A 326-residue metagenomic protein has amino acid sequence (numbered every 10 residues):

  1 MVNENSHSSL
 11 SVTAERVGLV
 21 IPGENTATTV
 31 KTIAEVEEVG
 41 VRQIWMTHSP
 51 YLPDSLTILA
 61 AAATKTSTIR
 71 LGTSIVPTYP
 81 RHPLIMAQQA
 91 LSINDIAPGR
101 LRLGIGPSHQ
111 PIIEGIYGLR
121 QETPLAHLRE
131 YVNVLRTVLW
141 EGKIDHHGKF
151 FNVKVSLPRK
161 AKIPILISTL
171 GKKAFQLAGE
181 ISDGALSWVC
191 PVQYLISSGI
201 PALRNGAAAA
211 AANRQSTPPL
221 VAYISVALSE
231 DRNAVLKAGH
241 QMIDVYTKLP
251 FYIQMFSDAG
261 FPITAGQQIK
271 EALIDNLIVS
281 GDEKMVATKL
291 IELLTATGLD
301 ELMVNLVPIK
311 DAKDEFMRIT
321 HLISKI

Functional and structural regions predicted by a protein language model:
M1-I326: Active-site-adjacent structural elements that line small-molecule/cofactor binding pockets in enzymes
